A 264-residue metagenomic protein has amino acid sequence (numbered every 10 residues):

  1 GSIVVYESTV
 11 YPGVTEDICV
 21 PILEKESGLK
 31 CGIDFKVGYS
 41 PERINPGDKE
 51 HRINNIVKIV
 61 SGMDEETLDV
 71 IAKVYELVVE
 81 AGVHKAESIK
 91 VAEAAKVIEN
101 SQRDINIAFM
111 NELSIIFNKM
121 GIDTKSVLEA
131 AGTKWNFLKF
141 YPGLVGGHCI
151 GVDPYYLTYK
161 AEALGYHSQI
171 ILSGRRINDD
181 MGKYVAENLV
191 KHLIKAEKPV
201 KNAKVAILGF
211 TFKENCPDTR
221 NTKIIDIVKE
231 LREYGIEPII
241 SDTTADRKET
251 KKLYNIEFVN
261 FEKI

Functional and structural regions predicted by a protein language model:
G1-I264: Structural/interface elements that position substrates and couple domains in central-metabolism enzymes
